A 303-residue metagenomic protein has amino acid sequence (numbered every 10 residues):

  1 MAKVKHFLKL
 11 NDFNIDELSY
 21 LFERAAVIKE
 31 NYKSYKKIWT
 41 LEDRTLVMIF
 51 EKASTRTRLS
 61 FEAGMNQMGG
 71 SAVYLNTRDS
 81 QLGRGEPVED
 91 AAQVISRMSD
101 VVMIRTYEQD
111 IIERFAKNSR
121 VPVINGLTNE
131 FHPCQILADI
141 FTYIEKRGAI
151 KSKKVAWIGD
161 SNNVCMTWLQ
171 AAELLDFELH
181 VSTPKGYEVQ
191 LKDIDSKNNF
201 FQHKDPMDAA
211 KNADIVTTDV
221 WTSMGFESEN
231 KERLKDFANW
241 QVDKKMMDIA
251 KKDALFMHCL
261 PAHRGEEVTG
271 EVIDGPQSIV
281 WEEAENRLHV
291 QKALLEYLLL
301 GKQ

Functional and structural regions predicted by a protein language model:
A2-Q303: Structural/interface elements that position substrates and couple domains in central-metabolism enzymes
